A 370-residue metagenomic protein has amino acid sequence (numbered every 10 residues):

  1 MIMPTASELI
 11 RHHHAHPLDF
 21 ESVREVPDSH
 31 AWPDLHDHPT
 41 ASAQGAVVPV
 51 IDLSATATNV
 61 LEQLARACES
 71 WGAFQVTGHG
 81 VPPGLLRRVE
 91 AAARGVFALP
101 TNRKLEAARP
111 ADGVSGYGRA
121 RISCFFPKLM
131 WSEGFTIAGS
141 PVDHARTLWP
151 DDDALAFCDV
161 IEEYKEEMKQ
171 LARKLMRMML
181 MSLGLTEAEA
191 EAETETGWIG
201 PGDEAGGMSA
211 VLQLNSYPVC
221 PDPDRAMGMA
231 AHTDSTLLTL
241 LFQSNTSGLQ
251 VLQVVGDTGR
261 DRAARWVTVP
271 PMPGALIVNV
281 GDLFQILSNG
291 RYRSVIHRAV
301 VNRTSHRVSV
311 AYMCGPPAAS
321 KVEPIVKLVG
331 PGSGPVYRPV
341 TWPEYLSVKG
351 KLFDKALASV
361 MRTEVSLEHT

Functional and structural regions predicted by a protein language model:
M1-T370: Peripheral, non-catalytic segments flanking oxidoreductase cores
